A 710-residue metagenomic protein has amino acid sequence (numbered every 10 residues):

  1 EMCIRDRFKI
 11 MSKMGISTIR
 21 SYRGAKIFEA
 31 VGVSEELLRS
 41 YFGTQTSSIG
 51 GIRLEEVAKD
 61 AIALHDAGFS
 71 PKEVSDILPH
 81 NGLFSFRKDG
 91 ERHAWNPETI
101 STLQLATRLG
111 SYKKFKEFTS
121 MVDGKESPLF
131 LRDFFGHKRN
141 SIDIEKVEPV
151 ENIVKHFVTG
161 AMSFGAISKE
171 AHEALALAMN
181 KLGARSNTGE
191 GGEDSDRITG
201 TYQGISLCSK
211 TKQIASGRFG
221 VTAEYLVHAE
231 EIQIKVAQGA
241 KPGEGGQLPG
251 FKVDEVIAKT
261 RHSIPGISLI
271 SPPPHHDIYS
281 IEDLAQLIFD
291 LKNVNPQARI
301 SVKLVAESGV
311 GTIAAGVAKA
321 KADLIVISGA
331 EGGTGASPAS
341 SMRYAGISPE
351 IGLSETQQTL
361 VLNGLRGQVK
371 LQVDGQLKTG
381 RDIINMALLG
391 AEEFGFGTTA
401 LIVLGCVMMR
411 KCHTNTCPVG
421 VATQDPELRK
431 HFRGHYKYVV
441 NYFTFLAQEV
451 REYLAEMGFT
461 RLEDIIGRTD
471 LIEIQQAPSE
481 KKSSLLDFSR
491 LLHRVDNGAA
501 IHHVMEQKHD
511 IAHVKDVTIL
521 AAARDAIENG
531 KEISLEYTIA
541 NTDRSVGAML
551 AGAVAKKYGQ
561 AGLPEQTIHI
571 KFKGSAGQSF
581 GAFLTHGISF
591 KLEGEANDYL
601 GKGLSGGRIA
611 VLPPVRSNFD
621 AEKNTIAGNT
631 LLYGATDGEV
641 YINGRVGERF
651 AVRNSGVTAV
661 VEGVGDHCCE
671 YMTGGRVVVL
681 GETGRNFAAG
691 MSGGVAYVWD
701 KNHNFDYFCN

Functional and structural regions predicted by a protein language model:
M2-I4: Short, small-residue-biased leader/transition segments that mark boundaries at the very start of proteins
F8-K9, I19-R20, F28-V33, L38-Y41 (+10 more regions): Alpha/beta enzyme core
G15-W95, R451-A455, F459, E463: Charge-patterned, long linear interaction tracts outside catalytic cores
K26-K59, T188-T222, V227, P249-V253 (+8 more regions): Terminal amphipathic helices with adjacent charged low-complexity linkers/tails
G51-T201, E528, M549: Segments forming glycine/polar-rich beta-alpha architectures that bind adenosine-containing cofactors
S141-V147, N152-H156, F164, K169-A176 (+3 more regions): ATP-dependent carboxylate/acyl-activation modules
I153-G165, G266-H275, N293-I300, T334-R343 (+2 more regions): Glycine- and acidic
L428-R429, V440, L454-M457, I466-T469 (+1 more regions): Long, distal/terminal scaffolding or interaction modules with repetitive or compositionally biased sequence
